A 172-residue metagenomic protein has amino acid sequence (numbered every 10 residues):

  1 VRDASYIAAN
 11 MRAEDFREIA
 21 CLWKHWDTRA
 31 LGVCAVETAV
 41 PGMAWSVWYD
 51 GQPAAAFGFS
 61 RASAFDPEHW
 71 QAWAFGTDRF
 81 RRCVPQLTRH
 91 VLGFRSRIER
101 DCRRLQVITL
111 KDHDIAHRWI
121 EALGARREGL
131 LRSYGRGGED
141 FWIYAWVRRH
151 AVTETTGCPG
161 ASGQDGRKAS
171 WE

Functional and structural regions predicted by a protein language model:
V1-R29: Short amphipathic alpha-helix that is part of the acyltransferase structural core
P41-S60: Conserved beta-hairpin
G51-A56, P67-W70, E139: Glycine-rich phosphate/pyrophosphate-binding loop shared by adenosine-nucleotide-utilizing enzymes
F57-D66, L131: A conserved beta-strand-loop-helix scaffold within acyl/acetyltransferase catalytic domains
P67-R81, Q86-L87, W142: Conserved acetyl-CoA binding element of GNAT-fold acetyltransferases
C83-R97, R118, A122: Conserved acetyl-CoA-binding loop-helix of GNAT-fold acetyltransferases
L105-E121, R126, Y134-G135: Conserved beta-strand-loop-alpha-helix junction that forms the acyl-donor binding cleft
S133-E172: C-terminal "cap" of GNAT-fold acetyltransferases
